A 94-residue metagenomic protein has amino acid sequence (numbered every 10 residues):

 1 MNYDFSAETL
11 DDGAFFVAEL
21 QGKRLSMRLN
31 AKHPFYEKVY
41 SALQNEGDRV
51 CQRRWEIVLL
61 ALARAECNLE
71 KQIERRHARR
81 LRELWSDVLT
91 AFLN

Functional and structural regions predicted by a protein language model:
M1-N94: Charge-rich (often acidic), low-complexity intrinsically disordered regions concentrated in mid-to-C-terminal segments
